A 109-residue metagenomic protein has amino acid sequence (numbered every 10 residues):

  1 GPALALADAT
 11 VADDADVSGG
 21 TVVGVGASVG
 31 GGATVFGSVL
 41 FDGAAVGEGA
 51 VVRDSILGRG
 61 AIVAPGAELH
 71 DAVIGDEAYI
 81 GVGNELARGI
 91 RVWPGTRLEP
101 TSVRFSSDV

Functional and structural regions predicted by a protein language model:
G1-V109: Left-handed beta-helix
